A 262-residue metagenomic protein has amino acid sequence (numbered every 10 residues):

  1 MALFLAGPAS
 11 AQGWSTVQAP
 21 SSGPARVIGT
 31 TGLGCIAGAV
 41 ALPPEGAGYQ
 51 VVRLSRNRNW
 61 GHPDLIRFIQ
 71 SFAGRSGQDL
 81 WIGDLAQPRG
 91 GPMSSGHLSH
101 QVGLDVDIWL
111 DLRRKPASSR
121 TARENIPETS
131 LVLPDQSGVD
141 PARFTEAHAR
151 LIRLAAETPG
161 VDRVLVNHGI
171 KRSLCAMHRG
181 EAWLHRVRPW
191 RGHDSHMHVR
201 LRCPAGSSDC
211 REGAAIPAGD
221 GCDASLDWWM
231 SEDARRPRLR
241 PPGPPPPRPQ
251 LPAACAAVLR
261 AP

Functional and structural regions predicted by a protein language model:
A6-P8: N-terminal signal peptide c-region/cleavage motif recognized by signal peptidases
G13-A19, I66-H97, L165-R186: Extended, low-complexity, intrinsically disordered C-terminal regulatory tails of eukaryotic serine/threonine kinases
S15-V17, S118, A122-P262: Catalytic cores and adjacent binding grooves of peptidoglycan-active enzymes
A19-G83, F144-R153, V161: Active-site acidic/histidine clusters and adjacent loop/turn architecture that either coordinate catalytic ions
G23-G32, L110-T121: Short, solvent-exposed beta-strand-terminating loops
G77, Q101-D105, D194-H196: Extracytoplasmic
W81, D105-D111, L165, H198-R200: Soluble periplasmic/extracytoplasmic beta-strand elements of cell-envelope proteins
S95-R113: Short, surface-exposed glycine/acidic/tryptophan-bearing loops
